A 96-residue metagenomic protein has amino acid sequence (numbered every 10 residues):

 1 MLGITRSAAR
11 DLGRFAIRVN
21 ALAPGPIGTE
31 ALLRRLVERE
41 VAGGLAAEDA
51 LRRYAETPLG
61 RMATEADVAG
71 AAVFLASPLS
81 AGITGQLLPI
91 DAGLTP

Functional and structural regions predicted by a protein language model:
M1-D11: Conserved catalytic helix of short-chain dehydrogenase/reductases
L12-R14, I27, A63, A76: A short hydrophobic alpha-helix cap/turn motif
G13, R18, I83-G85: Short, small/polar-rich loop/turn modules that mediate ligand/substrate recognition or access, typified
N20, P24-G25, T29-E30, Q86 (+1 more regions): Proline-glycine-enriched beta-turn/loop adjacent to the NAD(P) cofactor-binding site in Rossmann-like oxidoreductases
A21, G44-L79, I83, A92: C-terminal helical subdomain
P26-E56: A glycine/serine/threonine-rich, flexible loop-to-helix segment that serves as the NAD(P) cofactor-binding "lid"
A31, V37, D67-G70, T95: Residue-level recognition of oxygen-bearing side chains
